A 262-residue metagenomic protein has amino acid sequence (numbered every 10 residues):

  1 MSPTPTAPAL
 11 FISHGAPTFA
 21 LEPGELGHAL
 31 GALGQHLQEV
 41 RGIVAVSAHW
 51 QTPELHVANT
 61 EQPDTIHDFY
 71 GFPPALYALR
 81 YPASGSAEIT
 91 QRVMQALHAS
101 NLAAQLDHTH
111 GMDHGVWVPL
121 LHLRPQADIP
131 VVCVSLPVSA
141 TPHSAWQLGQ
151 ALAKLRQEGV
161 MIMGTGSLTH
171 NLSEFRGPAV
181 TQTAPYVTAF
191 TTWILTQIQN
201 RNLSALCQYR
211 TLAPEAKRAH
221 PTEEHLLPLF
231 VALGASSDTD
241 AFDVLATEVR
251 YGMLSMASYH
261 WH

Functional and structural regions predicted by a protein language model:
S2-A104: A short aromatic-anchored loop/beta-hairpin motif
S2-T4, H36-L37, L123-A127, K154: Solvent-exposed alpha-helices and their adjacent loops that cap or buttress functional pockets in soluble metabolic
S13-A16, S135-V138, R210: Short, histidine-centered active-site or binding-site loop motifs used for metal coordination, general acid-base
G42-V46, L106, C133, M161-T165: A structural signal for short, well-ordered beta-strand segments and their strand-loop junctions that often border
A48-T52, E61-P63, H110-L120, L168: Short glycine-enriched loops at secondary-structure junctions
L76-S84, L106, S135-P142, A216: Flexible, glycine/proline-enriched loop segments at strand-loop-helix junctions that form or flank small-ligand binding
T90-W146: Internal, conserved structured core segments that host functional sites
R92-Q95, A99, I129-V131, A140 (+2 more regions): Surface-exposed, charge/polar-rich loops and edge strands
